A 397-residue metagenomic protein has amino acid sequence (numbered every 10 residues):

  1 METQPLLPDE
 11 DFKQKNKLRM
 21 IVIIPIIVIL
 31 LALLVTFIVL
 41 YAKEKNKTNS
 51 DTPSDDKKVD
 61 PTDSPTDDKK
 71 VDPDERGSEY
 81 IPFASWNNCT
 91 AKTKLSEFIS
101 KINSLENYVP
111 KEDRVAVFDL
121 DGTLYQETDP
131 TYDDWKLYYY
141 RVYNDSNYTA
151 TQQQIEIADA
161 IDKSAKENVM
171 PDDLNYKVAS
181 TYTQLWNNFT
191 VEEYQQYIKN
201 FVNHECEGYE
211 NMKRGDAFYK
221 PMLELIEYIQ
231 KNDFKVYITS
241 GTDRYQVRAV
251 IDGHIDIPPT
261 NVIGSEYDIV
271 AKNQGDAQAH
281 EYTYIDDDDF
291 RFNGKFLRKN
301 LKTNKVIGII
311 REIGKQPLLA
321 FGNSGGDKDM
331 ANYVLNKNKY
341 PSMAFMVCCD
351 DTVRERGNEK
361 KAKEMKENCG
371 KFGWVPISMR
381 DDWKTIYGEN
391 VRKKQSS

Functional and structural regions predicted by a protein language model:
M1-N16, K57: Intrinsically disordered cytoplasmic terminal tails of membrane proteins
M20-V22, V35-D51, D68-L120, T128-W135 (+1 more regions): Non-catalytic pre-domain segments flanking phosphatase-related domains
P25-V35: Core hydrophobic alpha-helical transmembrane segments of single-pass membrane proteins
S54-P61, P65-V71: Long, intrinsically disordered low-complexity tandem-repeat segments
D72-I81, S100, Y108, Q196-S397: C-terminal cap/substrate-recognition subdomain and adjoining C-terminal extension of metal-dependent phosphatase-like
C89, N188, T303: Electropositive phosphate-/nucleotide-binding environments in soluble metabolic enzymes
D129-G215, K220: A metal-dependent, Asp-based hydrolase signature
